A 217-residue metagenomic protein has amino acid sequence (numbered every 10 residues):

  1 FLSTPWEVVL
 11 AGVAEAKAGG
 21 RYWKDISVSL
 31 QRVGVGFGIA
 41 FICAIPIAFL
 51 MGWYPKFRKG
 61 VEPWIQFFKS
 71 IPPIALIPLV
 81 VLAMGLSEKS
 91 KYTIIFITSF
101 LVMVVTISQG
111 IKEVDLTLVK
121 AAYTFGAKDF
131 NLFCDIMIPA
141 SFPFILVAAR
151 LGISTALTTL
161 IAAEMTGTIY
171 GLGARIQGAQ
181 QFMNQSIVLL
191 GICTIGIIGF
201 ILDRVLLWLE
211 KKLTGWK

Functional and structural regions predicted by a protein language model:
F1-G38: Periplasmic/extracellular loop-to-transmembrane helix junction in inner-membrane transport proteins
S3-A14, G167-Q180: Short hydrophobic, aromatic-rich alpha-helical segments embedded in or entering the lipid bilayer of multi-pass
V35-I65: Transmembrane-helix boundary motif in ABC transporter permease subunits
Q66-V102, Q109-G110: Generic hydrophobic transmembrane alpha-helix motif, especially the helices
T93, I97, D129-A163, L190 (+1 more regions): Transmembrane alpha-helices
T106-A148, L172: Short cytoplasmic-facing helical segments at TM-TM junctions of multi-pass membrane proteins
G173-W208: Hydrophobic alpha-helical transmembrane segments of polytopic membrane proteins
L207-K217: Short cytosolic juxtamembrane segments of multi-pass membrane proteins
